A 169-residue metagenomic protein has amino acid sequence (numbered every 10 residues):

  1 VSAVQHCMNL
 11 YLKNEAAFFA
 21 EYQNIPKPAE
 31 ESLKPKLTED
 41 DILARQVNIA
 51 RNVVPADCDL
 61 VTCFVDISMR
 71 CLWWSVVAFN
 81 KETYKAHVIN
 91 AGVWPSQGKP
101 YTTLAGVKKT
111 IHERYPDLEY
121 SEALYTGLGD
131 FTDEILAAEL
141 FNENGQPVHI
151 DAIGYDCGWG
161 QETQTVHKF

Functional and structural regions predicted by a protein language model:
V1-C58: Non-catalytic, compositionally simple segments
A16-F18, K27-S32, R70-W73, F141 (+1 more regions): Intrinsically disordered or highly flexible coil/loop and linker segments, enriched in small and charged/polar residues
F19, L60-T62, I150-A152: Extracellular structured ligand-interaction cores
E21, G127, F131, T165-F169: Alpha-helical scaffold elements adjacent to nucleotide-binding pockets in ATP/GTP-utilizing enzyme cores
K34, L72-V77, W159-F169: A short acidic (Asp/Glu
K36-P55, R70-A152: Nucleic-acid-processing active sites and adjacent nucleic-acid-binding tracks, predominantly divalent metal-dependent
D57-S68: Two-metal-ion RNase H-like nuclease active-site motif
V65-I67, G154-G158: Short His-Asn-centered micro-motif
